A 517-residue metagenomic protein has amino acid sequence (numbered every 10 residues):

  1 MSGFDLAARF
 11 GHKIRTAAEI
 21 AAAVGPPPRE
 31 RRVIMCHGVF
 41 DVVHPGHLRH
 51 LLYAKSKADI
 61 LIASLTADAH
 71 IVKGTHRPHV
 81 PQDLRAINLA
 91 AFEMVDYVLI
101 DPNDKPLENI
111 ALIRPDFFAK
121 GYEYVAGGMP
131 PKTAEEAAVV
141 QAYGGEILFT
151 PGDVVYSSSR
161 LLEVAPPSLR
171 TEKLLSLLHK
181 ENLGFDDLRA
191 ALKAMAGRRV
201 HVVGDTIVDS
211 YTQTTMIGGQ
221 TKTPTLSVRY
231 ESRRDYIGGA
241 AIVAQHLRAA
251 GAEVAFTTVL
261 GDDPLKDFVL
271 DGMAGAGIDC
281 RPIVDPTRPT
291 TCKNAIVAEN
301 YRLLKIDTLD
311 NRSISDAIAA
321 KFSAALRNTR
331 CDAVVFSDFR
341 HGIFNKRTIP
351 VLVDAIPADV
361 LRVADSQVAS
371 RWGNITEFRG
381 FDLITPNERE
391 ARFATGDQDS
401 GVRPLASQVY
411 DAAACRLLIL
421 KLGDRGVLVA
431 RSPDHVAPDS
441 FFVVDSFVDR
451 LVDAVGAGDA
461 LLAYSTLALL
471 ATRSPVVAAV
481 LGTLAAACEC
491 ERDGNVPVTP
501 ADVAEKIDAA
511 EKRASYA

Functional and structural regions predicted by a protein language model:
M1-K180: Nucleotidyltransferase catalytic core that binds NTPs
S2-E30, L178-I217, I507: Positively charged, low-complexity intrinsically disordered leader regions
M35-H47, V203, S227-I237, G342-I343: Short, glycine-rich nucleotide/cofactor-binding loops
K55, R248, L470: Gly/Ala-rich phosphate-binding loop of Rossmann-like dinucleotide-binding domains, activating on the conserved
I62-A67, G121-Y122, A255-L260, R362-S366 (+1 more regions): Short internal beta-strands
V208-V335, A358, P497-A517: Conserved N-terminal subdomain of the carbohydrate kinase-like
G342, K346-F441: Conserved phosphate/ATP/ADP-binding segment of small-molecule kinases
A412-L417, S446-A510: Conserved post-catalytic alpha-helical subdomain immediately downstream of the catalytic base and nucleotide-binding
